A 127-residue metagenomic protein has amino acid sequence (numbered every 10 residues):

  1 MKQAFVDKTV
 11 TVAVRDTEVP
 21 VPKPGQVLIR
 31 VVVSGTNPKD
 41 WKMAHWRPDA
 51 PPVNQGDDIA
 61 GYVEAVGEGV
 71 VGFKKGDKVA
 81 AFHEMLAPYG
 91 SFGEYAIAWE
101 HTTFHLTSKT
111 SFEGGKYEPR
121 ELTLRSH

Functional and structural regions predicted by a protein language model:
K2, R15, D77, G93-E94: Extracytoplasmic/periplasmic beta-strand context in beta-sandwich domains, especially the cupredoxin/COX2 CuA-binding
A4-V12: Extracellular beta-rich ligand/substrate-recognition surface
E18-G35, A44-M85: Glycine-rich beta-strand-centered segment in the early N-terminal region that forms part of a ligand/cofactor-binding
F82-H127: NAD(P)H dinucleotide-binding glycine-rich loop of Rossmann-like/cofactor-binding domains, especially the beta1-alpha1
